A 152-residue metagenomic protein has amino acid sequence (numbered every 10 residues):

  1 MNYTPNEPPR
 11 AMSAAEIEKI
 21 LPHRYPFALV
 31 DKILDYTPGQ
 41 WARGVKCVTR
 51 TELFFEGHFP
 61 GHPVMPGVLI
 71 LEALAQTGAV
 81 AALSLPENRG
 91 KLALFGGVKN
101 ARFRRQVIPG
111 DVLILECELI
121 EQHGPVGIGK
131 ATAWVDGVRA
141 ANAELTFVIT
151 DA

Functional and structural regions predicted by a protein language model:
N2-A11, G78-I114, A140-V148: Hydrophobic beta-strand-centered segment that forms part of the acyl-chain substrate-binding groove
N2-L34, T146: Flexible, low-complexity linker/boundary loops enriched in proline and small hydrophobic residues that flank enzymatic
E18, G61, F103-R105: Beta-strand-rich interaction surfaces with strong enrichment in secreted/lumenal proteins
Y25-M65: Catalytic strand-loop segment that frames the active site of acyl-thioester-processing enzymes
A28, G39-R43, V112-I114, V126-I128 (+1 more regions): Intrinsic-disorder/low-complexity, polar/charged segments enriched in Ser/Thr/Lys/Arg/Asp/Glu/Gln
I33, K99-D136: Hydrophobic beta-sheet segments that form the core/acyl-binding groove of ACP/CoA-dependent acyl-chain-processing
I33, M65-N88: Active-site helix/loop of acyl-thioester processing domains in fatty-acid/polyketide metabolism, spanning hotdog-fold
V126-I128, T132-A152: Mixed-charge, glycine-accented linear interaction segment located at domain edges/termini
